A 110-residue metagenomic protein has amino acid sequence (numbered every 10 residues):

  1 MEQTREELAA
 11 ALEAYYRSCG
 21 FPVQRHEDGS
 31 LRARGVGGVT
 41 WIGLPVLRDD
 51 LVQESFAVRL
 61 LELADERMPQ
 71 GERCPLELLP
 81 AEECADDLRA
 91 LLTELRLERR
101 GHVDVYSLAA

Functional and structural regions predicted by a protein language model:
M1-G29: Acidic-basic catalytic patches of nuclease active cores, encompassing PD-(D/E)XK and other metal-cofactor nuclease
F21, C74, G101-V103: A structural micro-motif
G29-A64: Conserved catalytic cores of phosphodiester-cleaving nucleases, focusing on short active-site segments
G38, G71-C74: Short connector loops at helix/strand junctions that flank enzyme active sites, especially segments positioning acidic
D65-E72, L97: Arginine/glycine-rich "motif VI" loop of SF2 helicases in the C-terminal RecA-like domain
R73-A81: Acidic beta-strand-to-loop metal/phosphate-binding motif
E82-A110: Domain-level recognition of nuclease-like catalytic cores that cleave nucleotide substrates
